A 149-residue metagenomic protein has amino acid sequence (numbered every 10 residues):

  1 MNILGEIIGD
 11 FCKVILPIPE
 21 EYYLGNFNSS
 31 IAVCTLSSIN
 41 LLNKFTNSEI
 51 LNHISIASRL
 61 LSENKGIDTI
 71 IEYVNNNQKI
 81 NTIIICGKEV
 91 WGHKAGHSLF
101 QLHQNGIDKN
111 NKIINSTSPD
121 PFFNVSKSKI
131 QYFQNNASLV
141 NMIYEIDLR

Functional and structural regions predicted by a protein language model:
M1: Catalytic domains of riboflavin
L4-N110: Conserved mixed alpha/beta catalytic, RNA-binding, or beta-rich assembly cores of soluble enzyme, regulatory
G87-L148: Long, charge-dense
